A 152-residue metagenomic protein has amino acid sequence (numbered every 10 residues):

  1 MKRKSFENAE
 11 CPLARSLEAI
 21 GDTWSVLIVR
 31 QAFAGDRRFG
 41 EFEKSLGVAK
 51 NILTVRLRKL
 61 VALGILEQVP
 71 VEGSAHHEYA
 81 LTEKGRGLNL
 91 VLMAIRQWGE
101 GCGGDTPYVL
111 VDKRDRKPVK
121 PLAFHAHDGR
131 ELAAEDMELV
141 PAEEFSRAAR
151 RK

Functional and structural regions predicted by a protein language model:
M1-E7: A detector for short, charged/polar N-terminal pre-domain segments
C11-A49: N-terminal helix-turn-helix DNA-binding core of bacterial DNA-binding proteins
S16, V26, L63, V91-C102: Alpha-helical linker/hinge and terminal dimerization helices associated with HTH transcriptional regulators
G21, E72-L92: Basic, amphipathic "hinge/linker" alpha-helix immediately C-terminal to the N-terminal HTH DNA-binding motif
F39, E43-Q68, A75: Canonical helix-turn-helix DNA-binding module
M93, Q97-K152: C-terminal regulatory/oligomerization modules of transcriptional regulators
